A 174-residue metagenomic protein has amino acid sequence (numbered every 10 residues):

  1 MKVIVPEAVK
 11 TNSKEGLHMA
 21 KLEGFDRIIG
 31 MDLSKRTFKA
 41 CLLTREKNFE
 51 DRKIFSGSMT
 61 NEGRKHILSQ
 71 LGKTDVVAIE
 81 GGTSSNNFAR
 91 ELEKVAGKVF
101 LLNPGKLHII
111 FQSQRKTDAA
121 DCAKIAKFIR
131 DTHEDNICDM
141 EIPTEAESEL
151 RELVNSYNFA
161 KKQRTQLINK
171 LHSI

Functional and structural regions predicted by a protein language model:
M1-I174: Phosphate- and other anionic-substrate recognition elements at nucleic-acid/protein interfaces
